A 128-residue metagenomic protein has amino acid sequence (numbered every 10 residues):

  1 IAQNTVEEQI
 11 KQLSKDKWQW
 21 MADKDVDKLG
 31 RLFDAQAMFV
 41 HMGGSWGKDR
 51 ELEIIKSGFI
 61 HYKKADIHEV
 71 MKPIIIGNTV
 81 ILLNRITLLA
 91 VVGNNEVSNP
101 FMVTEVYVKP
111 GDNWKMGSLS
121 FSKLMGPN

Functional and structural regions predicted by a protein language model:
I1-L32, P127-N128: Short, low-complexity N-terminal intrinsically disordered segments enriched in polar/charged residues
K17, L29-G30, A37, E51 (+2 more regions): Hydrophobic pocket/interface hotspot
M21, L32-G47, I54-Y62: A short gly/proline-enriched turn/hairpin at secondary-structure junctions
F33, G43-G44, N84-L88, E105 (+1 more regions): A mature extracytoplasmic/lumenal domain signature
F39-V40, L82, M116-S118: Short hydrophobic/aromatic-rich beta-strand segments that constitute the beta-sheet cores of beta-sandwich/beta-barrel
E53-N95: Surface-exposed, charged secondary-structure patches
P100-P127: Short beta-strand edge/turn micro-motifs at domain boundaries
